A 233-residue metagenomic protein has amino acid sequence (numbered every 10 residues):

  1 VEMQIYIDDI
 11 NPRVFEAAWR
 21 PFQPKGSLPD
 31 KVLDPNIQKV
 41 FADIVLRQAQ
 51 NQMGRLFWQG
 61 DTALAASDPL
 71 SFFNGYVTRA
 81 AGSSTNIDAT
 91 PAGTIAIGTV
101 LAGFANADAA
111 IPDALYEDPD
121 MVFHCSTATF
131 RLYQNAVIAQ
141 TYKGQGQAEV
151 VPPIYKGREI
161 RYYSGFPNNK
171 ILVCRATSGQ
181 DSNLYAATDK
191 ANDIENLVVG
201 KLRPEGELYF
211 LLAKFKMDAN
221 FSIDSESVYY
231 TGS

Functional and structural regions predicted by a protein language model:
V1-F22: Assembly/oligomerization interface modules of large self-assembling protein complexes
E2, D118-D120, L208: Extracellular structured ligand-interaction cores
V14-F15, G54, L132-Q134: Short helix/loop capping segments that flank catalytic or ligand/cofactor-binding pockets
P21-N106: Alpha-helical scaffold segments that mediate packing/assembly in large oligomeric complexes
R55-L64, Y116-M121, Q147-E149: Short glycine-rich, low-complexity/disordered patches
F73-A92, Q134-S233: Sequence/fold signature of self-assembling virion shell proteins
T99-Q140: Ordered core of a single globular domain
